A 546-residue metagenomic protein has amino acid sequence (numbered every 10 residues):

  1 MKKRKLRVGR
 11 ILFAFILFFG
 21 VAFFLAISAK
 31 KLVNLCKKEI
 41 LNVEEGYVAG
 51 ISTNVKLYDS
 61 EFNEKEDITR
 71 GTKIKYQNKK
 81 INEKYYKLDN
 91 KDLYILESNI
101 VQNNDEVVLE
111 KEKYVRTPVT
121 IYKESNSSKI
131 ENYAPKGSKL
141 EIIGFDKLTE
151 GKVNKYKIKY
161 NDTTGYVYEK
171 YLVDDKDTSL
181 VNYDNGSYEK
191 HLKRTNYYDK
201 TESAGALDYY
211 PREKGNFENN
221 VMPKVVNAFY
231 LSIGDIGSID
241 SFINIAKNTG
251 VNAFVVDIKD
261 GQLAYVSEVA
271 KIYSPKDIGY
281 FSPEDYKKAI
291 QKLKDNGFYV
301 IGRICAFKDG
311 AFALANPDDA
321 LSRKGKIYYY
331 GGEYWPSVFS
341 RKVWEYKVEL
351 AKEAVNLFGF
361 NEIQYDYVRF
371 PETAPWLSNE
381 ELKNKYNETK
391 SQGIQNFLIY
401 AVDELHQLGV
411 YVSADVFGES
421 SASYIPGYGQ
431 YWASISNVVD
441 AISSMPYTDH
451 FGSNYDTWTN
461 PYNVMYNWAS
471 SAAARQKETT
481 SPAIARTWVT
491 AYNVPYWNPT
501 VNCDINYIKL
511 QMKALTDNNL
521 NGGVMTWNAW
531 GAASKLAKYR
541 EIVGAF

Functional and structural regions predicted by a protein language model:
C36-E44, D89-K113, K159-F217: Boundary regions of SH3-family modules and the immediately adjacent low-complexity/disordered segments in eukaryotic
D59-R70, K123-K136, G144: SH3/SH3-like (including bacterial SH3b) beta-barrel domains that bind proline-rich motifs or cell-wall ligands
D67-E97, P135-K170: SH3/SH3-like beta-barrel superfamily modules
F217-G234, I290, G302-E353, K509: Active-site-adjacent "subsite" loops/lids of carbohydrate-active enzymes
I239-A264, N356-E362, A441, N518-G523: Catalytic domains of carbohydrate-active enzymes, especially glycoside hydrolases
T249-P283, E372-N379: Aromatic-lined carbohydrate-binding/catalytic grooves of carbohydrate-active enzymes
Y299-D309, Q364, K390-Y428, S481-V494 (+1 more regions): Aromatic-lined carbohydrate-recognition surfaces of secreted/lumenal glycan-active proteins
D440-T457, P461-Y466, R475-F546: Substrate-binding cleft of secreted/luminal carbohydrate-active enzymes
